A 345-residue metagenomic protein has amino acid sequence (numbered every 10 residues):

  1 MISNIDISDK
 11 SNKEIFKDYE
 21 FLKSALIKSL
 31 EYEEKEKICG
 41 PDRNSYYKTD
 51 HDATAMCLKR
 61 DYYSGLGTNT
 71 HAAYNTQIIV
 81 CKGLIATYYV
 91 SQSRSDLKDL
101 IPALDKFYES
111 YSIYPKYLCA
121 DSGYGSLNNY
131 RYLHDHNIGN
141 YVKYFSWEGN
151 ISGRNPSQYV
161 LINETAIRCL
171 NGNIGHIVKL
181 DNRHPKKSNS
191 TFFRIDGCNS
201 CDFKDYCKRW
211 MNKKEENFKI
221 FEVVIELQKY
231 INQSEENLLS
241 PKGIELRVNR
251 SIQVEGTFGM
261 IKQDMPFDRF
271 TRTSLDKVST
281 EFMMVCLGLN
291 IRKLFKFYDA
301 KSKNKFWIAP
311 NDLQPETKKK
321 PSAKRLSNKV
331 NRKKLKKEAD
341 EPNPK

Functional and structural regions predicted by a protein language model:
M1-K345: Anion-binding and metal-coordination hotspots
